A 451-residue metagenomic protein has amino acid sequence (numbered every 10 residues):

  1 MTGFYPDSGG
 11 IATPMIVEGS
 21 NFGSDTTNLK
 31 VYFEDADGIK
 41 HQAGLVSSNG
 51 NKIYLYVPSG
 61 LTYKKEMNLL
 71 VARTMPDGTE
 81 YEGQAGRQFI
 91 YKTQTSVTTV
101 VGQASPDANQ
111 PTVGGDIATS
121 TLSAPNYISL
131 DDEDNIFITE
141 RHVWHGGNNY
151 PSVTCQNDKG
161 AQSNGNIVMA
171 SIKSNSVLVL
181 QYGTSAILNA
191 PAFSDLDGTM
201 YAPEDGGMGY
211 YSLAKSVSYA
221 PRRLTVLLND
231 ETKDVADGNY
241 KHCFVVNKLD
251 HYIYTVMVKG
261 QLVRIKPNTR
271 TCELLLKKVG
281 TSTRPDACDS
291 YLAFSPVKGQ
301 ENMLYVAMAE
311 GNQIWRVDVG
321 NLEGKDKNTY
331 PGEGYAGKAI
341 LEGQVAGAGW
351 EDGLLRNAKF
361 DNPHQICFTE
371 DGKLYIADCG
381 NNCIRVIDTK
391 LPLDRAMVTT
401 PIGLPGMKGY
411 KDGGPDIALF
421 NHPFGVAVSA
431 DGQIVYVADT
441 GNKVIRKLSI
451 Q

Functional and structural regions predicted by a protein language model:
M1-N28, D77-Q94, T98: Beta-strand/beta-sandwich contexts
F22-Q42: Short, surface-exposed alpha-helix to beta-strand junction/turn motifs within ectodomains of secreted and cell-envelope
T74, E133, E140-V143, P203-G206 (+6 more regions): Short loop/turn segments immediately following the C-termini of beta-strands
T93-N126, V143, S152-G165, K173-I187 (+4 more regions): Gly/Pro-rich loop segments of beta-rich domains
L130-E133, F193-D197, V246-D250, F294-E301 (+2 more regions): Residue-level detector of Asp-centered blade-edge/turn motifs that repeat once per structural unit in beta-propeller
N135-I138, T199-A202, Y252-V256, M303-V306 (+2 more regions): Conserved beta-propeller blade signature
S152, G165-M169, G207-S212, G260-R264 (+3 more regions): A short loop-to-beta-strand structural motif that recurs across blades of beta-propeller domains
G414, N421-Q451: Blade-level signature of beta-propeller repeat domains, shared across WD40, Kelch, NHL, RCC1 and BNR/Asp-box propellers
